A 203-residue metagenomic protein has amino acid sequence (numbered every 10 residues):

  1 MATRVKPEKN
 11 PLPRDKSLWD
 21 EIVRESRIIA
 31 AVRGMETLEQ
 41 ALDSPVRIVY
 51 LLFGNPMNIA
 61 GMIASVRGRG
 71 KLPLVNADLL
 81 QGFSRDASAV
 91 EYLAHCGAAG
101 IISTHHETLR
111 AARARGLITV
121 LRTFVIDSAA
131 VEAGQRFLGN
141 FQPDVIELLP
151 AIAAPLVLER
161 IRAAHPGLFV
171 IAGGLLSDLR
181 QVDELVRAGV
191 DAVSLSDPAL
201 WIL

Functional and structural regions predicted by a protein language model:
A2-V75, Q81-F83, G97: Conserved N-terminal beta1-alpha1 strand-loop-helix module at the mouth
N10-P13, S17, H105-V145: A mid-sequence interfacial segment
I29-R33, R47-N58, L74-Q81, C96-E107 (+3 more regions): Catalytic beta/alpha-barrel core
E39-Q40, S84-L93, A133-L138, L158-P166 (+1 more regions): Catalytic cores of alpha/beta
D43-V49, H95-A99, A114-V120, G139-V145 (+2 more regions): Glycine-enriched alpha-helix->loop->beta-strand junction motifs that scaffold or abut catalytic
V49-F53, E107-T108, P150-A153, G174-Q181 (+1 more regions): Glycine-rich phosphate-binding active-site loops on the catalytic face of alpha/beta enzymes
A60-L79, D86-S88, H95-C96, R110-T123 (+1 more regions): Alpha-helix-loop-beta-strand connector modules within alpha/beta enzyme cores
